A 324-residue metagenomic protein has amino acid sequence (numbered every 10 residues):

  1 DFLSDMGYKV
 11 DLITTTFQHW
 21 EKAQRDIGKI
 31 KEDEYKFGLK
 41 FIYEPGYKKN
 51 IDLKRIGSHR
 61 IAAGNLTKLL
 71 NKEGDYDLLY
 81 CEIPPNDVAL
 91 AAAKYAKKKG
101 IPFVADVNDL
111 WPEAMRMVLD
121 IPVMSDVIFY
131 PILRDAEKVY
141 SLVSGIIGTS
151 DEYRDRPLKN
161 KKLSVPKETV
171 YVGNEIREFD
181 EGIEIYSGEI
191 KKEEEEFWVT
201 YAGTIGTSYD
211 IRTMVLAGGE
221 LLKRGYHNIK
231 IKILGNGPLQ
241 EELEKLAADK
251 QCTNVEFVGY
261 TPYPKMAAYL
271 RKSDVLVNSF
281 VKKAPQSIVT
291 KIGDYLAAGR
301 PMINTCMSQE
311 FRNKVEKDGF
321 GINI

Functional and structural regions predicted by a protein language model:
D1-F37, E194, L221: N-terminal subdomain of nucleotide-sugar transferases
Y8, L158, S164, G173-I190 (+2 more regions): Acidic anion/phosphate-binding donor-loop and adjacent secondary structure in glycosyltransferase catalytic cores
T16, E152, V170-G173: Carbohydrate-associated surface elements
G46-K54, K99-A136, R177: Acceptor-binding helix/loop patch of EC 2.4 sugar-transfer enzymes, predominantly nucleotide-sugar-dependent
G64-K68, D87-L90, K94-K98, D126-I146: Membrane-proximal helix-turn-helix segments that form the acceptor-binding/catalytic region of lipid-linked
E189-Y209, M214-G218, K232: Conserved donor-binding/catalytic core segment of Leloir-type glycosyltransferases
Y209, P262-Y269, D274-L296, M302-E316: Nucleotide-sugar-dependent
Y226, K232-G235, E241-A267: Nucleotide-activated donor-binding/catalytic signature segment of Leloir-type glycosyltransferases, i.e., the conserved
